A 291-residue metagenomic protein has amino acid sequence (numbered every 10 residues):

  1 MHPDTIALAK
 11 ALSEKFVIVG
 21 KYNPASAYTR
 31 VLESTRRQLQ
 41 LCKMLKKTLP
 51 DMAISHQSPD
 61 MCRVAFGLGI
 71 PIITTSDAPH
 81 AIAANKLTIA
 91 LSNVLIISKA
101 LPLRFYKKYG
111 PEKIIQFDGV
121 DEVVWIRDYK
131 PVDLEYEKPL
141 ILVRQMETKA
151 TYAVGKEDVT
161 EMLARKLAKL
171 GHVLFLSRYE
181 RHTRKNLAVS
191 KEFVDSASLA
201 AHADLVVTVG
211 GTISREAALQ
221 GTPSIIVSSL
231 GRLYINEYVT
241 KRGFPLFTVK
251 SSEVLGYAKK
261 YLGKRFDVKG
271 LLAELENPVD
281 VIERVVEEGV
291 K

Functional and structural regions predicted by a protein language model:
M1-H2, L12-A25, V143-Q145, A164-E192: Catalytic donor nucleotide-activated moiety binding site of glycosyltransferases and closely related
H2-G110: Active-site and donor-binding regions of nucleotide-sugar-utilizing enzymes
V17-I18, I115-F117, A188-E192, P245-V254: Short acidic-hydrophobic, aromatic-tinged amphipathic segments that line or gate anion-handling sites
R36-L41, Y179-I213: Donor nucleotide-activated moiety binding/catalytic core segment of transferases that use nucleotide-activated donors
A53-V64, T74, L199-E237: A donor-sugar binding/catalytic signature common to diverse glycosyltransferases and related nucleotide-sugar
I96-K156: A nucleotide-sugar donor-handling region in carbohydrate enzymes
L219-R265: Catalytic binding pocket for nucleotide-activated donors in carbohydrate/polymer assembly enzymes
K264-K291: C-terminal amphipathic helix plus adjacent low-complexity, charged tail appended to glycosyltransferase catalytic
